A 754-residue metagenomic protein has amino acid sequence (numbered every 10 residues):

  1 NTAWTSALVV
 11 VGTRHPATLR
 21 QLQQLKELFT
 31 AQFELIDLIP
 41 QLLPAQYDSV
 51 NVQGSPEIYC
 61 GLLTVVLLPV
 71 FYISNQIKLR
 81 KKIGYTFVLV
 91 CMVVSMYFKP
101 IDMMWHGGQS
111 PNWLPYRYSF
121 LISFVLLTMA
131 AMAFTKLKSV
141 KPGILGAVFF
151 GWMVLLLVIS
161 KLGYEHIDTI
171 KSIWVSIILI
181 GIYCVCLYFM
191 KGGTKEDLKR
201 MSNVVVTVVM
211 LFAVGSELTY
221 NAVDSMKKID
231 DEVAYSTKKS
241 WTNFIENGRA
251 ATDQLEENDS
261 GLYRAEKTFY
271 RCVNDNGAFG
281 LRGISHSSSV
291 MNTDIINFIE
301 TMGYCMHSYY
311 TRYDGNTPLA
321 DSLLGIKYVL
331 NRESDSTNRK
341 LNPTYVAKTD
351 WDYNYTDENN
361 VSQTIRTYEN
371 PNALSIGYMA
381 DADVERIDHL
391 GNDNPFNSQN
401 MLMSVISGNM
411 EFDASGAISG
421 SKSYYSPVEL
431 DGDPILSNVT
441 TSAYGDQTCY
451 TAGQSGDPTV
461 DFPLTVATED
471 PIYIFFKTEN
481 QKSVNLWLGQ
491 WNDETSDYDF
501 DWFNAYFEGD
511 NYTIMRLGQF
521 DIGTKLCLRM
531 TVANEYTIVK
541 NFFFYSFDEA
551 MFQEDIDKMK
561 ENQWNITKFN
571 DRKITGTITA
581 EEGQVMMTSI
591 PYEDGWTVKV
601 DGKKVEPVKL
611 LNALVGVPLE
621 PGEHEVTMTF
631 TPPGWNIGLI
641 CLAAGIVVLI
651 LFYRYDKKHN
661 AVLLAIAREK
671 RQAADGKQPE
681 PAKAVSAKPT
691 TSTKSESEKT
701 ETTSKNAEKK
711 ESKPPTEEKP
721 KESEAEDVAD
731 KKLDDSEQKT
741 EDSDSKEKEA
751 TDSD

Functional and structural regions predicted by a protein language model:
T2-G84, C91-M92, F98-F120, K161-I167 (+2 more regions): Periplasmic/ER-lumenal interhelical loops and adjacent helix-loop junctions in multi-pass membrane proteins
I83-D102, Q109-F244, P621-R671: Contiguous transmembrane helix-bundle modules in multi-pass membrane proteins
K195-M201, A661-E696, K705-K709, D754: Membrane-interfacial, low-structure loops and terminal tails that flank and connect transmembrane helices in multi-pass
A213-T242, D253-L324, L374, A380-D383 (+4 more regions): Extracytoplasmic/lumenal acceptor-recognition loop(s) of multi-pass membrane glycoenzymes
H307-Y353: Periplasmic/luminal catalytic loop of GT-C fold multi-pass membrane glycosyltransferases that transfer sugars from
S322-G325, E333-S334, N338, S362-G432 (+1 more regions): Catalytic cores of secreted or luminal carbohydrate-active enzymes
S421-R671, G676, D754: Active-site-proximal, structured, solvent-exposed surfaces of multi-pass membrane proteins that position macromolecular
A687-D754: Long, low-complexity, intrinsically disordered segments
